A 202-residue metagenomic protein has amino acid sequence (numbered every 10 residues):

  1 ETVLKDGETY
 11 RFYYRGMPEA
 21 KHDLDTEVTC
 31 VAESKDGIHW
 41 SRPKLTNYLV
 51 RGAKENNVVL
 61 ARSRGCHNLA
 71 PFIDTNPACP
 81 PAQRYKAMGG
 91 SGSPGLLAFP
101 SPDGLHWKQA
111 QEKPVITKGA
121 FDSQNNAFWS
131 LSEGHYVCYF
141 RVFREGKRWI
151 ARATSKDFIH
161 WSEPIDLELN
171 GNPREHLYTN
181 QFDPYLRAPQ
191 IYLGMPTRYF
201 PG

Functional and structural regions predicted by a protein language model:
E1-Y178, P184-G202: Beta-rich carbohydrate-recognition and catalytic domains
